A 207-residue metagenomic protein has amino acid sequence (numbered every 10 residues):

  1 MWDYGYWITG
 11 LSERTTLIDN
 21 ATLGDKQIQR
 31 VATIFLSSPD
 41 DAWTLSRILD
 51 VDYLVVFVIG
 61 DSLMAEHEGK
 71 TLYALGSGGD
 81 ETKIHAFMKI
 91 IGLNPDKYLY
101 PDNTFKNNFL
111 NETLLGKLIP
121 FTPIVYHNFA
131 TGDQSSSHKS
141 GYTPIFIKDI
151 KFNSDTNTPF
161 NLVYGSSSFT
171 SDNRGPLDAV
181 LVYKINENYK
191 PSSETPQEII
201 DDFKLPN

Functional and structural regions predicted by a protein language model:
M1-N207: Extracytoplasmic
